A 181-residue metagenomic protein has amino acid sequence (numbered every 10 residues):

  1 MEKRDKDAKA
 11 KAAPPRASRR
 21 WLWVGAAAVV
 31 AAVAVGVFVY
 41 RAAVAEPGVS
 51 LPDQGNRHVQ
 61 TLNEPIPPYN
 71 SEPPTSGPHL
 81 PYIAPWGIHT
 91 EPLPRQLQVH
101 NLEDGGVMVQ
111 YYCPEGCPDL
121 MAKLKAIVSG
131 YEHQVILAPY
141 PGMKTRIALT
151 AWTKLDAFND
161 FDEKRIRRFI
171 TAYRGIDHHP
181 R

Functional and structural regions predicted by a protein language model:
M1-R20: Terminal, Lys/Arg-rich, intrinsically disordered segments and adjacent short helical elements of membrane-protein
V24-F38: Hydrophobic membrane-insertion alpha-helices, especially the h-region of bacterial N-terminal signal peptides
A42-L97: Surface-exposed, low-hydrophobicity interaction/linker segments
S71, N101-D104, A151: Generic structural "secondary-structure junction" signal
G87-G130: Mid-length scaffold segments of soluble, non-membrane domains
S129-R181: Helix-rich interaction surfaces within compact, conserved domain-sized segments that mediate assembly or partner
